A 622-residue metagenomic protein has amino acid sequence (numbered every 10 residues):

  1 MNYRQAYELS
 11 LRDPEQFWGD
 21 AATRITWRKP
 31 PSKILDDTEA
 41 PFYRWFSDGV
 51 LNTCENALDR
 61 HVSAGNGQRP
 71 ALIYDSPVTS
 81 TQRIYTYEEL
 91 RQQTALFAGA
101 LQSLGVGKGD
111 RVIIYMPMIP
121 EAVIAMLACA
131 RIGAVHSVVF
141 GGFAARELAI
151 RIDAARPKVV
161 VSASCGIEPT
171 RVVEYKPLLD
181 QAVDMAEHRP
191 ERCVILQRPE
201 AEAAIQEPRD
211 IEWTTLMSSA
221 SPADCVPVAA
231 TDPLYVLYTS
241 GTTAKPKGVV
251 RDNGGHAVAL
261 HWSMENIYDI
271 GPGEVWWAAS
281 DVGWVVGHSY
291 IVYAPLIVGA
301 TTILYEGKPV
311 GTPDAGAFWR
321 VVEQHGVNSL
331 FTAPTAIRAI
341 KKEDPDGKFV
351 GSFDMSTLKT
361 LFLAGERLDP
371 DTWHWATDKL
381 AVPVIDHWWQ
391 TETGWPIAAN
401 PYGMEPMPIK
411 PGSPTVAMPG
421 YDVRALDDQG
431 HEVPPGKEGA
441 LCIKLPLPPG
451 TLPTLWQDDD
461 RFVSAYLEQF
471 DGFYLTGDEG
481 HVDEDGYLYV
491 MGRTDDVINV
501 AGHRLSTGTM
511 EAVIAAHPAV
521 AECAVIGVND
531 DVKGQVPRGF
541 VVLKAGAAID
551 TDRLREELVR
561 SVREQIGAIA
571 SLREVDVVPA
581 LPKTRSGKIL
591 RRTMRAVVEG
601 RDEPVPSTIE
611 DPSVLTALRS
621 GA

Functional and structural regions predicted by a protein language model:
C54-E55, L72-L127, A144-A149, I205-T215 (+1 more regions): Conserved AMP-binding/adenylate-forming core of the ANL superfamily
Q68-P70, C193-L196, Q206-Y238, K245 (+3 more regions): Conserved pre-ATP/AMP-binding loop-to-beta segment of ANL
L127, R131-T215, G326, A333-P334: Structural core segment of the AMP-binding/adenylate-forming
V139-S164, L179, E323, L330 (+8 more regions): AMP-binding/adenylate-forming catalytic core of the ANL superfamily
E191, I195-Q197, V532-Q535, E564-I589 (+1 more regions): AMP-binding/adenylate-forming catalytic domain of the ANL superfamily
A257-V275, V285-S329, K342-K348: Conserved AMP-binding/adenylation subdomain of ANL enzymes
A300, N328-S329, K341-P408, D422: Gly/Ser/Thr-rich phosphate-binding loop
V416-G420, H431-Y466, L505, D602-E603: Conserved ATP/PPi-binding loop(s) of AMP-dependent carboxylate-activating enzymes
